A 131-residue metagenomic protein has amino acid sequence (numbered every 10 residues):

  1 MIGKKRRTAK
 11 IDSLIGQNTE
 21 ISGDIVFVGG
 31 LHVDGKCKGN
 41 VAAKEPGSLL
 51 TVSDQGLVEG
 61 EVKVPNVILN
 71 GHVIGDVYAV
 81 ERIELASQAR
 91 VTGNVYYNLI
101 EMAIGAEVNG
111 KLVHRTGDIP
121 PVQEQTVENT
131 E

Functional and structural regions predicted by a protein language model:
M1-N40, S48-E59, I68, I74-D76 (+1 more regions): Intrinsically disordered, low-complexity terminal regions
P46-G47, K63: Short glycine/acidic-rich loop motifs that flank beta-strands on beta-rich extracellular proteins
